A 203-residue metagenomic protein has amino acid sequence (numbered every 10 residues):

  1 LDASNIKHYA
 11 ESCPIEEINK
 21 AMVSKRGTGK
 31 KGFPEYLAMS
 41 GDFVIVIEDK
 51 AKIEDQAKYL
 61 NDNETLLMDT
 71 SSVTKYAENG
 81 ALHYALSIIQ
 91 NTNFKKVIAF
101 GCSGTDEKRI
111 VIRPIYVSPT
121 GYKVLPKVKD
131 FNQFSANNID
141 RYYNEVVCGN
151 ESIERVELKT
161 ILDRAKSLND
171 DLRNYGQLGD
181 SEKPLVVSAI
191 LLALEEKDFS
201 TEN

Functional and structural regions predicted by a protein language model:
L1-I98, C102-G121: A short, conserved, highly charged catalytic patch centered on acidic carboxylates
N5, N19, N61-N63, N79 (+8 more regions): Detector for Asparagine
A10-E11, A38, L86, S118 (+5 more regions): Intrinsically disordered, low-complexity regions enriched in small/polar residues
M22-P34, P119-S152: Long, acidic, intrinsically disordered low-complexity segments
Y59-N61, P114, V124-V128, Y143-V146 (+2 more regions): Generic alpha-helix signal with a bias toward terminal, lower-confidence helices and secondary-structure junctions
N138-N203: Non-catalytic nucleic-acid substrate-recognition regions in nucleic-acid-modifying enzymes
